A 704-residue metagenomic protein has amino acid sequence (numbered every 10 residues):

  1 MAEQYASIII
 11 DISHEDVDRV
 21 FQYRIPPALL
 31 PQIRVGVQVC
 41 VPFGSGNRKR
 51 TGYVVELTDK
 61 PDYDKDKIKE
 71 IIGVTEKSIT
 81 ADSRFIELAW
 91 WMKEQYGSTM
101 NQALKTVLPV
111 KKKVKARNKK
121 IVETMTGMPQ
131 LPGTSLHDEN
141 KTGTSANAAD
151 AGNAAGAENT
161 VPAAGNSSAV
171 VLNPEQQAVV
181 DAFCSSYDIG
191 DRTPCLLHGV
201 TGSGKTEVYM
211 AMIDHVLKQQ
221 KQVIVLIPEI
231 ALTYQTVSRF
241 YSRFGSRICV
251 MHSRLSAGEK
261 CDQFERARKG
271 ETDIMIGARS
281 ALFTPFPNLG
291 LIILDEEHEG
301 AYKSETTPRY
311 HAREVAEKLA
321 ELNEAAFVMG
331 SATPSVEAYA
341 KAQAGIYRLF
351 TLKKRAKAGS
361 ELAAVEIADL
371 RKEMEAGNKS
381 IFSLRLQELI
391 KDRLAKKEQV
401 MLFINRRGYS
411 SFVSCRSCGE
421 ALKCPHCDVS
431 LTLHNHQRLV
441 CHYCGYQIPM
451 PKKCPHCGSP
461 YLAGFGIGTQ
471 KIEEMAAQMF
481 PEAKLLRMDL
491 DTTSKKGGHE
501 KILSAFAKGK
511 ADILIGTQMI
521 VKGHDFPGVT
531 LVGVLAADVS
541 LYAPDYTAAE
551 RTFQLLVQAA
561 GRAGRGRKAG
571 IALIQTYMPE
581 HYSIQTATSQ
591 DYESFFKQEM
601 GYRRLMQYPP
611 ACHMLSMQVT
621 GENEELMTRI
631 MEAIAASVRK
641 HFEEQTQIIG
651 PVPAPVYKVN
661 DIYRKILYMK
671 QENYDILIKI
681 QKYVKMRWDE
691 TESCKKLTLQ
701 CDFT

Functional and structural regions predicted by a protein language model:
M1-S331, A338, Q343-K357, H641 (+1 more regions): Accessory, non-ATPase domains that flank or precede helicase/AAA+ motor cores in DNA-metabolism machines
E3-Y5, D18, N47, K397 (+4 more regions): A general secondary-structure signal for short beta-strands and their flanking turns/coil in non-transmembrane regions
A6, Y23, G52, V365 (+3 more regions): Small-residue-enriched segments and motifs
K67-I68, Y657-K670, F703-T704: Short, low-order "capping/linker" segments at domain edges
S168-N173, D191-T628, Y657, I666-L667 (+1 more regions): Inter-lobe coupling/hinge segments of SF2-like helicase ATPases
F480-A483, V638-Q647, E690-K696: Short secondary-structure junctions
E625-R639: Extracytoplasmic/periplasmic
A636, K640-N660, L699, F703: A carboxyl-terminal module marker
